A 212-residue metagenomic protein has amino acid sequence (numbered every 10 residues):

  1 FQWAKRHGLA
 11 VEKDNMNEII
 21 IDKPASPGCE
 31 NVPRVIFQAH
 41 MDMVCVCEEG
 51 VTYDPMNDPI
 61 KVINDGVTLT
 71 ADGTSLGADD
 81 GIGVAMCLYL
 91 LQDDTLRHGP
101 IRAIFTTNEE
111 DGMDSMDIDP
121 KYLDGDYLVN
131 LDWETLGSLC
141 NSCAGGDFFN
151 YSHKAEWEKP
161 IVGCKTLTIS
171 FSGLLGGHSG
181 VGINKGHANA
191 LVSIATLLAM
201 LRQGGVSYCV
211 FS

Functional and structural regions predicted by a protein language model:
F1-P33: A non-catalytic alpha/beta surface segment that caps or lines the substrate-entry region of metallo-dependent hydrolase
A4, G8, C45, D94 (+2 more regions): Structural signal for hydrophobic packing residues in well-ordered secondary-structure cores of soluble enzyme domains
A4, V84-L91, I194-L198: Buried hydrophobic packing segments
V11-E12, I101, V206: Hydrophobic anchor at the start of a short beta-strand that flanks the dinucleotide cofactor-binding loop
V11-M16, V32, G81-A85, M113 (+2 more regions): Conserved active-site and cofactor/substrate-binding residues in soluble primary-metabolism enzymes
C29-D111, D117, G125-D126, T166: Active-site metal-coordination/substrate-binding segment of hydrolases, especially metallo-dependent peptidases
P59-K61, D65-T70, E109-S212: Midchain, well-structured core segments that form catalytic/ion-binding scaffolds
